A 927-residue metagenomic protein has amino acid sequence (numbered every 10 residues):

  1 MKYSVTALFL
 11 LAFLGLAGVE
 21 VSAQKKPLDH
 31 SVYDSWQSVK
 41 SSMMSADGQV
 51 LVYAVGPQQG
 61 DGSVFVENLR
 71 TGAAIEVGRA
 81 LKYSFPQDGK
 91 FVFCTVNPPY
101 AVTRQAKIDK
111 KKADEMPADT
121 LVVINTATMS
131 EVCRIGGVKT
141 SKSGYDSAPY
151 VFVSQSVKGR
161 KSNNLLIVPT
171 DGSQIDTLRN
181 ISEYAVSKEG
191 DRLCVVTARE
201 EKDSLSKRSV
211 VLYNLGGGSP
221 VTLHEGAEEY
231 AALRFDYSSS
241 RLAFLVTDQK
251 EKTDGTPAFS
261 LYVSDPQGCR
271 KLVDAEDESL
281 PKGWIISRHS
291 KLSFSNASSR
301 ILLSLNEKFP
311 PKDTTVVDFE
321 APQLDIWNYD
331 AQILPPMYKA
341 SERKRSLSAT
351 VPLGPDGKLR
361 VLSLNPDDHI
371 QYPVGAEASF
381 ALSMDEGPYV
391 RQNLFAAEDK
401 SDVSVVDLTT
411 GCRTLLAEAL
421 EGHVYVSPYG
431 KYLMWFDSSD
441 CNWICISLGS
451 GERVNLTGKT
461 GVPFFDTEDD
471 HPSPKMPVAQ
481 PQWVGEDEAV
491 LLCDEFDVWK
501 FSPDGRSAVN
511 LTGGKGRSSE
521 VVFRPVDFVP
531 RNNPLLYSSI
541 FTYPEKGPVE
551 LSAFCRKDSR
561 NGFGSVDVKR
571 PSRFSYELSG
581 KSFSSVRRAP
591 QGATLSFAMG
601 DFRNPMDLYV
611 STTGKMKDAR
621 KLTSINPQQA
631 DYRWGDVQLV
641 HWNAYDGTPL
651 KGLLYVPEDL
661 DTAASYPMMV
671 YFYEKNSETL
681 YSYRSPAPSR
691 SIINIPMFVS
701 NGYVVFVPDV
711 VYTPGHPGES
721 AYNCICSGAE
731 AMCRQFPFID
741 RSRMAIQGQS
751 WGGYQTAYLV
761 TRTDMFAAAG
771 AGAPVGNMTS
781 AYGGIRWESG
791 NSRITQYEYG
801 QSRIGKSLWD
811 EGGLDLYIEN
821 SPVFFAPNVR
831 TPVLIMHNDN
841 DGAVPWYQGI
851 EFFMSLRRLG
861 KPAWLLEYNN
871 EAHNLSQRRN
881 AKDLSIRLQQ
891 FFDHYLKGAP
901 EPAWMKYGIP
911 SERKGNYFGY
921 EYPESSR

Functional and structural regions predicted by a protein language model:
S31-G62, D368-S379, S383-D385: Beta-strand-rich domains and repeat architectures in extracellular enzymes and scaffolds, especially beta-propellers
S42-V50, Y83-V92, S141-V151, Y184-L193 (+8 more regions): Blade-terminus and WD-like Trp-Asp/Gly-His loop motifs, strongest in beta-propeller folds
V52-Q58, F93-A101, K112-D114, Y150-K161 (+17 more regions): Beta-strand C-termini and the immediately following turn/loop, strongest in propeller blades
V66-N68, D119-N125, L166-P169, S209-G216 (+6 more regions): Beta-propeller blade signature
N97-S130, T140-S141, P149, V153-N164 (+11 more regions): Predominantly five- to eight-bladed beta-propeller fold
S304, S341, R345-L347, L359-S363 (+7 more regions): Non-catalytic accessory segments flanking enzyme active sites
V656, A664-K675: Short beta-strand element of the alpha/beta-hydrolase
S685-R927: Active-site-proximal cap/loop segments of hydrolase catalytic domains
